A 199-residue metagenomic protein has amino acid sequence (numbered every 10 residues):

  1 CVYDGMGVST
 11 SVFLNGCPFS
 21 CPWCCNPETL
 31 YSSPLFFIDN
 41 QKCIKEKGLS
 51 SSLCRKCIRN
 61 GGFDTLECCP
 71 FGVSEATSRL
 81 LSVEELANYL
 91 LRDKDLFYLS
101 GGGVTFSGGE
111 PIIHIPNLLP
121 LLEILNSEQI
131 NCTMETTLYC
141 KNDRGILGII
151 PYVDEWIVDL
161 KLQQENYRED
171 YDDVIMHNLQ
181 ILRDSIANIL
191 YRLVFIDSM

Functional and structural regions predicted by a protein language model:
C1-I58, F63-L66, P70-S78, R92-S100: N-terminal [4Fe-4S]-dependent radical SAM core
L81: Active-site anion-handling motifs in enzyme catalytic cores
A87, L91-M199: Conserved AdoMet/S-adenosylmethionine-binding subsite of the radical SAM
